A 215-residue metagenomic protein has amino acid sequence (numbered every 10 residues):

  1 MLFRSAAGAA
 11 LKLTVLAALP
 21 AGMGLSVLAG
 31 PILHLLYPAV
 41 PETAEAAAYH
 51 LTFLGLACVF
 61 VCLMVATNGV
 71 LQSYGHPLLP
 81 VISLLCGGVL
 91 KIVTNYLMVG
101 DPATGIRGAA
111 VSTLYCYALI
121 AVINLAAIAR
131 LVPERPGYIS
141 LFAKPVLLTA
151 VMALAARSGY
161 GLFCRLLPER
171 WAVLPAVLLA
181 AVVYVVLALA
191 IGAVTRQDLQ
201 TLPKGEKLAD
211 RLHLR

Functional and structural regions predicted by a protein language model:
F3-L28, E45-L51, I139, A143: Interfacial transmembrane-helix starts/ends
K12-P20, L56-F60, L147-A155: Hydrophobic alpha-helical transmembrane segments of multipass membrane transporters and ion channels, focusing on
L25-C58, A103, R107: Interfacial segments at transmembrane-helix termini and the short loops linking adjacent helices
A46-H50, G105, A109, G137 (+3 more regions): Residue-level signature of transmembrane alpha-helical entry/exit and packing/kink sites in multi-pass membrane
Y49-G75, L79-V99, T104-A129, V177-A181: Short runs within selected transmembrane alpha-helices of multi-pass transporters and secretion channels
N95-Y96, T149-R165: Hydrophobic alpha-helical transmembrane segments in multi-pass integral membrane proteins
C116-P133, T149-A155, A188, G192: Hydrophobic alpha-helical segments of multi-pass membrane transport proteins
R157-R215: Membrane-proximal transmembrane or re-entrant/amphipathic helices at the cytosolic face
